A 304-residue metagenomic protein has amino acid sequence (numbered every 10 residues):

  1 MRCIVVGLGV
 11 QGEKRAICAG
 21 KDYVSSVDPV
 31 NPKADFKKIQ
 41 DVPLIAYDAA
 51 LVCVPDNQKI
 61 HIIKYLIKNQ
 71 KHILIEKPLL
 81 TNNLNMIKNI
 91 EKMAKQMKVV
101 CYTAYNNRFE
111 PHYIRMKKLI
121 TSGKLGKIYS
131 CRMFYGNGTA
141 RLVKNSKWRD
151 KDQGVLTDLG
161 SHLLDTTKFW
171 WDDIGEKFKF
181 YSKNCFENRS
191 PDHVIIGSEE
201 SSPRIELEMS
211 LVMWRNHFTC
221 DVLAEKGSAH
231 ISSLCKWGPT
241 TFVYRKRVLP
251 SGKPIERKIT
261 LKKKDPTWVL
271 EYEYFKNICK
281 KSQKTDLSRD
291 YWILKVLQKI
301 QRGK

Functional and structural regions predicted by a protein language model:
M1-A34, K168: N-terminal Rossmann-like dinucleotide-binding module
G20, A49-V54, K64, Q96 (+2 more regions): C-terminal helix-rich "cap/oligomerization" subdomain common to oxidoreductases
K33-Y47: Short acidic low-complexity segments
A49, I60-R108: Beta-strand-loop-alpha-helix segment that lines the small-molecule cofactor/substrate pocket of alpha/beta enzymes
K92-V100, I114-Y129, A224, S228: Basic phosphate/pyrophosphate-binding loop/patch that engages nucleotide-derived ligands
N107-F180, N184-F186: Predominantly a Rossmann-like dinucleotide-binding segment in NAD(P)-dependent oxidoreductases
L164-G238, T267-S282: Contiguous beta-strand/loop segments that form the cofactor/metal-binding neighborhood of enzyme cores
